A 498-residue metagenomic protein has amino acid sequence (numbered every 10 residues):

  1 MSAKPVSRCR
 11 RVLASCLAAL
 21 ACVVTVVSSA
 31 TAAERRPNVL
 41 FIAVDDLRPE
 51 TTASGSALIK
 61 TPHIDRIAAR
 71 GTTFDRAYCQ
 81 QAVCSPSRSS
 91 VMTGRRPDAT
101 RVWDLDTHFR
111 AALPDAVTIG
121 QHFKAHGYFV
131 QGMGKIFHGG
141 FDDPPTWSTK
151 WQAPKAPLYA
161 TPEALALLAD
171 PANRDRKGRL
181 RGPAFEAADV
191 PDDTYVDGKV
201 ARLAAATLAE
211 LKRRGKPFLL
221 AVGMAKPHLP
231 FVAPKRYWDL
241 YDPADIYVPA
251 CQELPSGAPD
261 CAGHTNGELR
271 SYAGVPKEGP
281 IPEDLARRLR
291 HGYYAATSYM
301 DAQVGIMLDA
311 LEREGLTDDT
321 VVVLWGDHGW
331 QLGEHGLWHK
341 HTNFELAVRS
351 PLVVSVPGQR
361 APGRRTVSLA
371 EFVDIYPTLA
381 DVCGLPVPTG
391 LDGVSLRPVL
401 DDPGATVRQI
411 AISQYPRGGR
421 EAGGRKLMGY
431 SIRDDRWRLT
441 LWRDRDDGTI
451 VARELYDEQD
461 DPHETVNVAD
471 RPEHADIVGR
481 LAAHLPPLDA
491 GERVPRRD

Functional and structural regions predicted by a protein language model:
S2-L17: Bacterial N-terminal signal peptides that target proteins for export
L17, A21, A30-R443, D447-V451 (+2 more regions): Formylglycine-dependent sulfatase
V27: Conserved CoA-thioester-binding segment of acyl-CoA-metabolizing enzymes
